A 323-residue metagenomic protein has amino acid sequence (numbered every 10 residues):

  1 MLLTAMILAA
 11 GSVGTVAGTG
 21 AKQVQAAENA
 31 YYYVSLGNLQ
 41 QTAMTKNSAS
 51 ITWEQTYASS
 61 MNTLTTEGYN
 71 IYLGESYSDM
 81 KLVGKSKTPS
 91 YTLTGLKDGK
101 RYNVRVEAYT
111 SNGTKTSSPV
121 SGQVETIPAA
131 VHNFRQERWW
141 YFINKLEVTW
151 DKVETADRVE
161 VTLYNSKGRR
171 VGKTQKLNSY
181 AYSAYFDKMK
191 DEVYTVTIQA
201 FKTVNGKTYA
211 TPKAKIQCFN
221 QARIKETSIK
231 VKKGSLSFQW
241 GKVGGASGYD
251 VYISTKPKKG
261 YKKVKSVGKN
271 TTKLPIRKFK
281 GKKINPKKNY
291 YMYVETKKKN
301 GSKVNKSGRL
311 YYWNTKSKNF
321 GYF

Functional and structural regions predicted by a protein language model:
M1-A9: Sec-dependent N-terminal signal peptides
A10-Y31: Sec-dependent signal peptide cleavage junction
A26-T63, D98, K115-E154, T208-G245 (+1 more regions): Pro/Thr/Ser/Gly-rich low-complexity, intrinsically disordered linker/stalk tracts
W53, I71, L93, V104-V106 (+7 more regions): An aromatic-rich alpha-helical recognition segment common to small helix-rich domains
A58-K81, T155-G172, A246-V264: Extracellular low-complexity, O-glycosylation-prone stalks/linkers
Y77-K85, K115-T116, K167-K176, A210-P212 (+2 more regions): Surface-exposed loop/edge segments in extracytoplasmic proteins
P89-Y91, Y180-A184, T272-L274: Short strand-edge motifs at loop-to-beta-strand transitions and within beta-strands of extracellular beta-rich domains
L93-N112, F186-K207, G281-K303: Beta-strand-rich modules
